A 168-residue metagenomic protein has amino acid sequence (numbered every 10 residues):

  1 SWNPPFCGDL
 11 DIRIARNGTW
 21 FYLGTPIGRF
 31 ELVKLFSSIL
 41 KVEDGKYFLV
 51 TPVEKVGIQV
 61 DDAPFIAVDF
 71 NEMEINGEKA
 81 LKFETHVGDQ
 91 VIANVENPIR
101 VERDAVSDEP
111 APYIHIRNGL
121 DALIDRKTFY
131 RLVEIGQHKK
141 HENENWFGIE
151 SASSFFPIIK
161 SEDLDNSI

Functional and structural regions predicted by a protein language model:
S1-I168: Long, non-globular segments of proteins
